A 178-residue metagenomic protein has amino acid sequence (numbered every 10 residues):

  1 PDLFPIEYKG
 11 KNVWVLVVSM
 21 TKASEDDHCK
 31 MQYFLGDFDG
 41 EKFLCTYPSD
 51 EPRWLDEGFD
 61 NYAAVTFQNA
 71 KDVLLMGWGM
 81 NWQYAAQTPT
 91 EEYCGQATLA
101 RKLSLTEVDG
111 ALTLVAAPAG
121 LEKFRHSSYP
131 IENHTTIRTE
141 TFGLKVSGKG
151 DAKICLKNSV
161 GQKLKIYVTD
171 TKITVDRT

Functional and structural regions predicted by a protein language model:
K9, Q32-T178: Beta-rich accessory regions
N12-V15: Acidic/hydrophobic-patterned starts of short beta strands in beta-sheet-rich repeat architectures
V17-M20, G77-G79: Recurrent small/Gly-Pro-centered beta-turn motifs in extracellular repeat architectures
T21-S24, W82-Q83: Short glycine/acidic-enriched loop and turn motifs that connect beta-strands
S24-Q32: Substrate-binding cleft/loops of secretory-pathway carbohydrate-active enzymes
